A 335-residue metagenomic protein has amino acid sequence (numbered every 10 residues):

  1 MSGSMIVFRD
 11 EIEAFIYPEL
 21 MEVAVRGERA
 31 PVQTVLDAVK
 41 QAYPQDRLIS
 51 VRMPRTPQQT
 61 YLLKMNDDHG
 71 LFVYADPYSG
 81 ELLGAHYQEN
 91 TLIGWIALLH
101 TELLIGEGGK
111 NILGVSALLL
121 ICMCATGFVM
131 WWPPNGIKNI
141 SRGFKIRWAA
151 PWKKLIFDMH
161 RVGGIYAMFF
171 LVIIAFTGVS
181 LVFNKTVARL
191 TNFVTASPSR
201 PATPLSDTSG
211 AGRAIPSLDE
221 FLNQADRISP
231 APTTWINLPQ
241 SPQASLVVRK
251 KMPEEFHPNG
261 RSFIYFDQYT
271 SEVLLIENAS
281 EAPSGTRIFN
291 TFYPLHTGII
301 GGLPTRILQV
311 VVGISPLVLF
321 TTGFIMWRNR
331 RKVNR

Functional and structural regions predicted by a protein language model:
M1-R335: Conserved histidines in hydrophobic membrane contexts and catalytic metal-binding motifs
